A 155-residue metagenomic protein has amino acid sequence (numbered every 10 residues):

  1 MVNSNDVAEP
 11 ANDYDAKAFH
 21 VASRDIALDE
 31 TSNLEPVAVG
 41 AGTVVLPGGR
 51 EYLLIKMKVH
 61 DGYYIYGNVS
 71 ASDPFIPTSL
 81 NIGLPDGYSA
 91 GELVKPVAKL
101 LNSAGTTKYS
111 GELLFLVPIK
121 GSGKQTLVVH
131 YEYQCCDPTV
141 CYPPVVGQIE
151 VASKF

Functional and structural regions predicted by a protein language model:
M1-F155: Extracellular/lumen-exposed scaffold segments
